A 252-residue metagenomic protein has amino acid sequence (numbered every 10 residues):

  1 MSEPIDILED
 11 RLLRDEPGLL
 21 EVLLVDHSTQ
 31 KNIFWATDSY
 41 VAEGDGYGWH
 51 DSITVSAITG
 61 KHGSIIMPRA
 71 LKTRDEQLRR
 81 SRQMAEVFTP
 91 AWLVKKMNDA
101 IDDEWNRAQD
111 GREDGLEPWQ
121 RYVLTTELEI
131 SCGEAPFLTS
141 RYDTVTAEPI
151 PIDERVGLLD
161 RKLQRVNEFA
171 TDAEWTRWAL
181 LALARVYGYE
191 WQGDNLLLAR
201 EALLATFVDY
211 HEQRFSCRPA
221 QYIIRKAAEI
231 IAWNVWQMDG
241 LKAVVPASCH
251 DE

Functional and structural regions predicted by a protein language model:
M1, A243-E252: Polynucleotide-recognition surfaces of large bacterial nucleic-acid defense/processing enzymes
M1-F88, W92, A100, R107-A108: A short N-terminal interaction module
L23-V25, I33-W35, E127, V156-L159 (+1 more regions): Generic preference for hydrophobic/aromatic residues in regular secondary structure cores
K96, W105-A243: Conserved S-adenosyl-L-methionine
